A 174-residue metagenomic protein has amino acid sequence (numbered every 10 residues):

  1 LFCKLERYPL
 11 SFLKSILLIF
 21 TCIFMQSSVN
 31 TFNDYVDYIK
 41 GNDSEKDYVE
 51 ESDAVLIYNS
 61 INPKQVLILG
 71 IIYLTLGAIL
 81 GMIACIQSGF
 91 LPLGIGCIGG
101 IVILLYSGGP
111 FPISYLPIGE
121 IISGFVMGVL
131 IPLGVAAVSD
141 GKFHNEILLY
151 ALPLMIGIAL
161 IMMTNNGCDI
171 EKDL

Functional and structural regions predicted by a protein language model:
L1-L18, M82, G89, P117 (+1 more regions): Membrane-interfacial amphipathic/re-entrant helices at transmembrane-helix boundaries
K4-L5, S27-D34, G108, P132-D140 (+1 more regions): Short hydrophobic alpha-helical membrane-anchoring segments
R7-F32, G94-C97, E146-T164: Membrane-embedded alpha-helical segments that form the functional core of polytopic membrane enzymes, especially those
F32-T75, I158-L174: Solvent-exposed interhelical
D53-K142: Intramembrane alpha-helical segments
S123-I170: Functional transmembrane core segments of multi-pass inner-membrane proteins
